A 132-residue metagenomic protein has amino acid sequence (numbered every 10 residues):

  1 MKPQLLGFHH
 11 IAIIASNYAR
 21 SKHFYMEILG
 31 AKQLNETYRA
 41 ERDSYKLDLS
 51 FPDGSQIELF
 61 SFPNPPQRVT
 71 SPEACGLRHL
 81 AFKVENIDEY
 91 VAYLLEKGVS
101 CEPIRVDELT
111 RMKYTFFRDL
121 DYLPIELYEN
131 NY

Functional and structural regions predicted by a protein language model:
M1-A19, L77-L80, N131: N-terminal beta-strand motif that seeds the catalytic metal site of vicinal oxygen chelate
M1-Q4, T37, D48, V91-Y132: Vicinal oxygen chelate
G7, D43-Y45, G76, R111: Exposed loop/turn and edge beta-strand positions of beta-sandwich/beta-sheet ligand-binding modules
I13-Q56, E96: Core segments of cupin and vicinal oxygen chelate
L34-E36, D43-S44, N64-T70, P103: A short, acidic/glycine-rich surface segment
P52-Q56, N64-P65, I87: Short, charged/polar surface micro-motifs in flexible loops or helix N-caps
L59-F60, T70-A74, R78: Helix-adjacent hinge/juxtasegments
L80-I87: Mid-chain, well-packed structural core segment of small domains
